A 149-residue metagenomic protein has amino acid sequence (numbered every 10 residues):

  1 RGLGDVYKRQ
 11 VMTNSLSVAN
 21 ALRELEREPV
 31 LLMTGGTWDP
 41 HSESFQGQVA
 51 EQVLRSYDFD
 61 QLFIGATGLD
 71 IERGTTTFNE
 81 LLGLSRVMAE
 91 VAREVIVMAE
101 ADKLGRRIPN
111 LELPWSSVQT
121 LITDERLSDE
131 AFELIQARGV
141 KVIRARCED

Functional and structural regions predicted by a protein language model:
G2-Y7: Short, small-residue-biased leader/transition segments that mark boundaries at the very start of proteins
M12, L16-D149: Conserved phosphate- and dinucleotide-binding cores of soluble alpha/beta proteins, encompassing both enzyme active
